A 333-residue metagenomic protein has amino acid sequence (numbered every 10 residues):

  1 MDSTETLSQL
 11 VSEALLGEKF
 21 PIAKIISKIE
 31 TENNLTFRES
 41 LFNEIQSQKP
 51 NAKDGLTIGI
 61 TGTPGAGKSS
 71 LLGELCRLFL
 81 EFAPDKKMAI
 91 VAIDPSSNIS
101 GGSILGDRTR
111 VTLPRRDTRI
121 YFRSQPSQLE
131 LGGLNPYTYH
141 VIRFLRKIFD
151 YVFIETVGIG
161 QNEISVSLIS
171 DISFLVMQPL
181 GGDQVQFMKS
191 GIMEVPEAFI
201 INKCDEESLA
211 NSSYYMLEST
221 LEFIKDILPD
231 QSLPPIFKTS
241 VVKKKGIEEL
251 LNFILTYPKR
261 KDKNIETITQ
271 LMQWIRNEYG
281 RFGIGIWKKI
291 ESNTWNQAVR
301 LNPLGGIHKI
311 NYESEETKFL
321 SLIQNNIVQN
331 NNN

Functional and structural regions predicted by a protein language model:
T6-I58, A66, L75-N162: Nucleotide-state-sensitive switch-loop elements of NTP-binding domains
K19-K24, K238, E249-V328: Long, well-ordered amphipathic alpha-helical subdomains in the mid-to-C-terminal portions of large enzyme subunits
T63: P-loop (Walker A) phosphate-binding loop of NTP-binding proteins
L71: Hydrophobic positions on the alpha1 helix immediately C-terminal to the Walker A/P-loop
P95-N98, S127-Q128, G158-Q161, P179-D183 (+2 more regions): Conserved nucleotide-binding/hydrolysis micro-motifs of P-loop NTPases
L134, V157-V166, Q184-F187, L209-S212: Conserved ATPase-coupling elements of RecA-like P-loop NTPase cores
R143-K147, N162-L180, S190-G191, V195-I200: Inter-motif core of Ras-like GTPase G domains
V195-A198, C204-R260: Canonical P-loop GTPase G-domain recognition
